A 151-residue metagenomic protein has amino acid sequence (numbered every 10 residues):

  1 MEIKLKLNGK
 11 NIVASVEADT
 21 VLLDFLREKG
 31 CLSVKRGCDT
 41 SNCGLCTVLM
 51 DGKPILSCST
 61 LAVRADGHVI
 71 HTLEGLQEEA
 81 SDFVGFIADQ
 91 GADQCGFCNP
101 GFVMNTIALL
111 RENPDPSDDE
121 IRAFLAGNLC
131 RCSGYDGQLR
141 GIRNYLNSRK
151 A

Functional and structural regions predicted by a protein language model:
M1-A151: Signature of N-terminal electron-transfer/Fe-S-associated modules in redox systems
